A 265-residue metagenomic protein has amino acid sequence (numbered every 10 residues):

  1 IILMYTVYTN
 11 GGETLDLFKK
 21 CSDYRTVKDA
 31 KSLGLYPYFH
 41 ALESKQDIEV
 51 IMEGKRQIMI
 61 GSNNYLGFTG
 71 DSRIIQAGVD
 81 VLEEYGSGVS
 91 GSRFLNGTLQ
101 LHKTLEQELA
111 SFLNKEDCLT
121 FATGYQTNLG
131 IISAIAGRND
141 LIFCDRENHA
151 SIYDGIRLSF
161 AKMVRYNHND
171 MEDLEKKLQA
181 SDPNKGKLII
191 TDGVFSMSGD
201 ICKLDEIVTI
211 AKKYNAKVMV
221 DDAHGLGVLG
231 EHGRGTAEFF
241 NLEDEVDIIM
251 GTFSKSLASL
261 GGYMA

Functional and structural regions predicted by a protein language model:
I2-V7, G11, K19-S87, A216: N-terminal "arm"/small-domain region of PLP-dependent enzymes with the aminotransferase-like
G67-F68, L95-T98, A150, M171-E172 (+2 more regions): Short, small-residue-enriched loops and turns at beta-alpha junctions that line or gate enzyme active sites
Q76, D80-G124: Conserved N-terminal alpha-helix of the aminotransferase class I/II PLP-enzyme fold
N114, R138, L158-F160, Y214 (+1 more regions): Short, structured coil segments at secondary-structure junctions
I131-A150: Conserved PLP-anchoring active-site segment centered on the Schiff-base-forming lysine
V164, H168-V220: Active-site phosphate-binding strand-loop segment of PLP-dependent enzymes
H232, E238-A265: Active-site PLP attachment segment
